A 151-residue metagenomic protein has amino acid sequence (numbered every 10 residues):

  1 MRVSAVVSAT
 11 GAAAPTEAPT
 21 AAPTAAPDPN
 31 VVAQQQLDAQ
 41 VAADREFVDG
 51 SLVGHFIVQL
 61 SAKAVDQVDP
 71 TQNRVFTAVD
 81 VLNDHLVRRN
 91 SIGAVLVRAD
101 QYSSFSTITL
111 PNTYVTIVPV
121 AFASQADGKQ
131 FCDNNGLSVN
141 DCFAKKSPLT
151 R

Functional and structural regions predicted by a protein language model:
M1-R151: Acidic/polar low-complexity segments and flexible, solvent-exposed patches
